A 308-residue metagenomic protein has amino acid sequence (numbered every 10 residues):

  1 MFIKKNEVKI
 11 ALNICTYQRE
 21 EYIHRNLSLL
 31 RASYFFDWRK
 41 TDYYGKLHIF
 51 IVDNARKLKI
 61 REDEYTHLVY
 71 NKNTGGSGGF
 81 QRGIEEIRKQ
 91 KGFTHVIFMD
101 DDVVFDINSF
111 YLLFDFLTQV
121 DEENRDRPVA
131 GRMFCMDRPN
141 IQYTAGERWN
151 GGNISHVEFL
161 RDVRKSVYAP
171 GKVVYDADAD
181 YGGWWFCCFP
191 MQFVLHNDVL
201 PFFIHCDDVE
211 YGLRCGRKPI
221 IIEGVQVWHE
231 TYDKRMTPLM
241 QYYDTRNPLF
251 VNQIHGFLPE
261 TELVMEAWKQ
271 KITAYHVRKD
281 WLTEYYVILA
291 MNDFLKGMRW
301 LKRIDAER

Functional and structural regions predicted by a protein language model:
R19-K40: Short, well-formed alpha-helical segments that are part of the catalytic scaffolds of diverse glycosyltransferases
I51-I60: A conserved acidic beta->alpha catalytic loop
E62-G78, E86: Conserved donor nucleotide-binding strand/loop of the catalytic core
K91-V104: Short beta-strand-to-loop acidic/aromatic patch adjacent to the donor-nucleotide binding site
N108-H156: Conserved donor NDP-sugar-binding/catalytic core segment of glycosyltransferases
L160-C187: A recurrent flexible, glycine/aromatic-enriched loop bordering the glycosyltransferase active site that acts as
Y181-F186, V194-L213, K218-V227, T237-L239: Donor nucleotide-sugar recognition loop
R246-R308: Terminal low-complexity segments of carbohydrate-biosynthetic enzymes
